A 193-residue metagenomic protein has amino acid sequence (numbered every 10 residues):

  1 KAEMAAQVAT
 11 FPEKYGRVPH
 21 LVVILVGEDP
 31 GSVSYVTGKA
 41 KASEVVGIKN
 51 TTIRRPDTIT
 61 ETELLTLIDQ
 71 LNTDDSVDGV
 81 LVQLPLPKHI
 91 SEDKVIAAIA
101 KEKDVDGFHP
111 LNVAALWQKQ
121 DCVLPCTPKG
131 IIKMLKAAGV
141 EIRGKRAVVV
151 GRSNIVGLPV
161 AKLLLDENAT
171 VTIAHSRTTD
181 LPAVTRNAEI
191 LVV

Functional and structural regions predicted by a protein language model:
K1-G16: Positively charged, low-complexity intrinsically disordered leader regions
F11, L81-A147, V160, V184: Anion-binding alpha/beta catalytic cores of soluble intermediary-metabolism enzymes, centered on
P19-G27: Short beta-strand segments enriched in small/hydrophobic residues
L21, S43-D57, V171-I173: Short beta-strand elements in bilobed, periplasmic/extracellular small-molecule ligand-binding domains
V26-K41, C122-V193: Glycine-rich phosphate/diphosphate-binding loop of Rossmann-like nucleotide-binding domains
V45-G47, Q70-N72, I99-E102: Non-catalytic terminal and connector segments of soluble metabolic enzymes
E63-D75: Short, well-structured alpha-helical segments in soluble
G79-V82, V193: Redox-cofactor binding/interface segments in oxidoreductases and associated redox assembly factors
